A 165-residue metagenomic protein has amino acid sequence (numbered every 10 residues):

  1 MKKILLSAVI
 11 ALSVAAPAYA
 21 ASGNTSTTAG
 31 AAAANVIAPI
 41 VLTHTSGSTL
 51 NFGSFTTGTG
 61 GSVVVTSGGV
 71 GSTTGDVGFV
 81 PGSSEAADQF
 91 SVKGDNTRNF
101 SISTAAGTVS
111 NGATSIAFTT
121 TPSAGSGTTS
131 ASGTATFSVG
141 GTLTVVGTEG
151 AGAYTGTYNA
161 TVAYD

Functional and structural regions predicted by a protein language model:
M1-A20: Gram-negative bacterial Sec-dependent N-terminal signal peptides
I4, I10, I37-I40, I102 (+1 more regions): Weak global preference for isoleucine
S13-V14, A106, A113: N-terminal regions of proteins, emphasizing targeting and processing segments when present
A21-I102, A131-D165: N-terminal small/polar-rich segments of proteins
S101-V109: Short acidic, flexible loop segments centered on an aromatic residue
S110-S132: Extracellular beta-sheet repeat scaffolds used for adhesion and glycan interaction
